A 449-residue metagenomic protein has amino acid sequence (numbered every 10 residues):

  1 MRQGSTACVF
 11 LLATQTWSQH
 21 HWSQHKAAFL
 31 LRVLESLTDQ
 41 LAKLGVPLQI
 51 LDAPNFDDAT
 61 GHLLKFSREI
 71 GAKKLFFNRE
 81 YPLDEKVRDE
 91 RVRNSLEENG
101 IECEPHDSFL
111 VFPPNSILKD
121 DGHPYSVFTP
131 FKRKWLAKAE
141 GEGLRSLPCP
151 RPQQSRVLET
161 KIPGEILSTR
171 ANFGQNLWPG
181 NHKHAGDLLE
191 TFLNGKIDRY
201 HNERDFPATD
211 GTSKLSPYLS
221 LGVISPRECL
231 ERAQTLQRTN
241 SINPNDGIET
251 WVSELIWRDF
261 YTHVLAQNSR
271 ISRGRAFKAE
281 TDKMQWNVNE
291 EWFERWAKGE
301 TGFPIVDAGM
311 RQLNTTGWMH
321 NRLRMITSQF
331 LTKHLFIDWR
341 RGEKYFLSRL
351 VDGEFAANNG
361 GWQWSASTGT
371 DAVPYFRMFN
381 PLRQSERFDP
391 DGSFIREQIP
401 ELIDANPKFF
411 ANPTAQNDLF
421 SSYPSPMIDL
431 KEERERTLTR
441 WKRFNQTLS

Functional and structural regions predicted by a protein language model:
M1-G143, S241, R311, T439-F444 (+1 more regions): Trp/Phe/Arg-rich N-terminal binding region typifying the photolyase-homology
H21, F76, F293, S421-P424: Short coil/turn segments at secondary-structure junctions
K26, L30, K298, P426 (+1 more regions): Residue-level preference for long, well-ordered alpha-helices that form the structural scaffold of enzyme catalytic
L30, H182, A208, G299-G302: Generic alpha-helical segment signature
K65, K183, D307, M325 (+1 more regions): A broad detector of short, well-ordered amphipathic alpha-helices that serve as recognition/interaction surfaces
G122-T281, F388-D389, S393-S449: Glycine/tryptophan-enriched, flexible segments
D210, K214-R396: Active-site-proximal binding-pocket segments
